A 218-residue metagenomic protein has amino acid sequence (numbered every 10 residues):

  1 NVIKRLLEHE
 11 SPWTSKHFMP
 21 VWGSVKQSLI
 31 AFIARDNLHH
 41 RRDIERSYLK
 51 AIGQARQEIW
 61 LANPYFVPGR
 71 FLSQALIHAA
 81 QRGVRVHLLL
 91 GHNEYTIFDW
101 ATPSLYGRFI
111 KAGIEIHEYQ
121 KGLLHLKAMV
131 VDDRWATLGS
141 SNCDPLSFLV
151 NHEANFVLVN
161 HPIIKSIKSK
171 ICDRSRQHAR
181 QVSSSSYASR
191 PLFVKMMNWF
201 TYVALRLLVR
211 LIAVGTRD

Functional and structural regions predicted by a protein language model:
N1-D218: Charged, low-complexity intrinsically disordered terminal segments
